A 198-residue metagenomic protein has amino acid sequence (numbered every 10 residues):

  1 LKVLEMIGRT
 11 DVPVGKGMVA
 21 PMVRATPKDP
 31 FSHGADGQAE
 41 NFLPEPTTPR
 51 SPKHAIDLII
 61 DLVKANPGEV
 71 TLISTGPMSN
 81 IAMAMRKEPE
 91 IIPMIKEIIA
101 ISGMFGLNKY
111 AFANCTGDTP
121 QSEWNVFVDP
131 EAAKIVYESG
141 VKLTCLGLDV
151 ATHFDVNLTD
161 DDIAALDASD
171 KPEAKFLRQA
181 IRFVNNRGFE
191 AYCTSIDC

Functional and structural regions predicted by a protein language model:
L1-C198: N-terminal acidic, glycine/proline-rich low-complexity segments
